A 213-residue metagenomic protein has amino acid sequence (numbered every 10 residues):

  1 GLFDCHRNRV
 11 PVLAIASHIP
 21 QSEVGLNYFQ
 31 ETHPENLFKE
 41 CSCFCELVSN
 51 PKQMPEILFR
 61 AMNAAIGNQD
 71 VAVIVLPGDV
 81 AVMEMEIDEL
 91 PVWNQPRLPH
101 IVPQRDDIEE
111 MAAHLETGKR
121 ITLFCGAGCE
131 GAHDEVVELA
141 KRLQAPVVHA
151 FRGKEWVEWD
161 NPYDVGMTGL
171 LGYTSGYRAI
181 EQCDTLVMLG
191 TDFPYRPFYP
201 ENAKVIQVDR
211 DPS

Functional and structural regions predicted by a protein language model:
G1-S213: N-terminal alpha/beta PP-like core and its mobile active-site loop of ThDP/TPP-dependent enzymes
